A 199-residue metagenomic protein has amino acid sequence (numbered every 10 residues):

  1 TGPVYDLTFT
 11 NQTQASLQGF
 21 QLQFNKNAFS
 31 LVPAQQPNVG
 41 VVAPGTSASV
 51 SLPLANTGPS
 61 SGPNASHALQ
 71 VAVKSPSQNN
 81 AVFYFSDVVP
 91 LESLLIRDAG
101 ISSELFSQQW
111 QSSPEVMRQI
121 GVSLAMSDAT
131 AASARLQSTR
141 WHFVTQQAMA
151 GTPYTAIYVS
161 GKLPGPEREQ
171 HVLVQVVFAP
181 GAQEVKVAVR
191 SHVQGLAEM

Functional and structural regions predicted by a protein language model:
T1-M199: A structural signal for beta-rich interaction modules in eukaryotic proteins
